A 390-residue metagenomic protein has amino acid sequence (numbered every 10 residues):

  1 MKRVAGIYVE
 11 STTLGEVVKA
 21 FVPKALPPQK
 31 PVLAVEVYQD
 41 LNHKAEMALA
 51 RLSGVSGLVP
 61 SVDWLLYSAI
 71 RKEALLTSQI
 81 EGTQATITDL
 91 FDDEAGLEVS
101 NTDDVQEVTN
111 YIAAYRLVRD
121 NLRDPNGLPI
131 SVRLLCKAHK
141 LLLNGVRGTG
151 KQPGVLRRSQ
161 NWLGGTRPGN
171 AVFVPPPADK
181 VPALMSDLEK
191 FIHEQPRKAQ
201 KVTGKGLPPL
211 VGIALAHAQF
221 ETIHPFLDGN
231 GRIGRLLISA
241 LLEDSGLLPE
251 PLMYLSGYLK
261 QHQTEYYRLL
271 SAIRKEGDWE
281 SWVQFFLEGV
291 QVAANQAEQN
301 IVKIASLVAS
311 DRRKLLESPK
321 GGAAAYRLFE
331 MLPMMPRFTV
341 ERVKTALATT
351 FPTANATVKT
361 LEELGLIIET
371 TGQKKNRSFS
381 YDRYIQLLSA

Functional and structural regions predicted by a protein language model:
M1-A390: FIC/Doc superfamily catalytic core
